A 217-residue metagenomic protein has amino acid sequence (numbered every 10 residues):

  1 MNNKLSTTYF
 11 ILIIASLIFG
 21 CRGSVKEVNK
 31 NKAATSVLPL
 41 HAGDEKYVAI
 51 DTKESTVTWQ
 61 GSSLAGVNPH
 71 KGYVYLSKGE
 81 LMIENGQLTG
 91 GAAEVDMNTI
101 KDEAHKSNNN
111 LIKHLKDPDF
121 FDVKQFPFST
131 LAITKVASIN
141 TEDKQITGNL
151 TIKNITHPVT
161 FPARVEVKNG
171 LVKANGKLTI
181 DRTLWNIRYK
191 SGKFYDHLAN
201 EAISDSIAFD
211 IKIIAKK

Functional and structural regions predicted by a protein language model:
M1-Y9: Bacterial N-terminal signal peptides that target proteins for export
L12-I14: Sec-dependent N-terminal signal peptides of Gram-positive bacterial secreted proteins and lipoproteins
L17-G20: C-terminal motif of bacterial Sec signal peptides marking the signal peptidase cleavage site
R22-K217: Low-complexity, acidic/polar, glycine-enriched regions of mature
